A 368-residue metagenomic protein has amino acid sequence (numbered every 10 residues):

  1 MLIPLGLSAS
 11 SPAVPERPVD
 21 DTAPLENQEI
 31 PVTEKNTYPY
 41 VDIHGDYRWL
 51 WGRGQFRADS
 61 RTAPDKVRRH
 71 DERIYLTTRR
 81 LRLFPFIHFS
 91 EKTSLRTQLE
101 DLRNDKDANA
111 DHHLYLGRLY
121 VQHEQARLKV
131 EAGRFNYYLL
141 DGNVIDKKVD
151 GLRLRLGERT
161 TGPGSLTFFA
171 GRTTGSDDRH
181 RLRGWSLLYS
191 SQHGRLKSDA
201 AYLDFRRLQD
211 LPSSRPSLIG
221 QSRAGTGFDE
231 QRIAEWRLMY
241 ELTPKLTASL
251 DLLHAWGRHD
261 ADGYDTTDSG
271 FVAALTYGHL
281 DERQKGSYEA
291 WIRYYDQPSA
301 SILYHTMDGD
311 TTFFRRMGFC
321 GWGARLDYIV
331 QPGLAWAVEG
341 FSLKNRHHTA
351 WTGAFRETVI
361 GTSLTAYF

Functional and structural regions predicted by a protein language model:
M1-G6: Bacterial N-terminal signal peptides
L7-P15: Boundary at the C-terminal end of the N-terminal hydrophobic targeting segment
V14-E26, I30-R73, A108-N109, Q122-A126 (+2 more regions): Outer-membrane beta-barrel pore domains
Y75-L203, T267, F271-Y304: Outer membrane beta-barrel
R134-P163, P212-T243: Short secondary-structure boundary segments
R207-Q209: Flexible, surface-exposed loop/gating regions in the mature catalytic domains of secreted/periplasmic hydrolases
